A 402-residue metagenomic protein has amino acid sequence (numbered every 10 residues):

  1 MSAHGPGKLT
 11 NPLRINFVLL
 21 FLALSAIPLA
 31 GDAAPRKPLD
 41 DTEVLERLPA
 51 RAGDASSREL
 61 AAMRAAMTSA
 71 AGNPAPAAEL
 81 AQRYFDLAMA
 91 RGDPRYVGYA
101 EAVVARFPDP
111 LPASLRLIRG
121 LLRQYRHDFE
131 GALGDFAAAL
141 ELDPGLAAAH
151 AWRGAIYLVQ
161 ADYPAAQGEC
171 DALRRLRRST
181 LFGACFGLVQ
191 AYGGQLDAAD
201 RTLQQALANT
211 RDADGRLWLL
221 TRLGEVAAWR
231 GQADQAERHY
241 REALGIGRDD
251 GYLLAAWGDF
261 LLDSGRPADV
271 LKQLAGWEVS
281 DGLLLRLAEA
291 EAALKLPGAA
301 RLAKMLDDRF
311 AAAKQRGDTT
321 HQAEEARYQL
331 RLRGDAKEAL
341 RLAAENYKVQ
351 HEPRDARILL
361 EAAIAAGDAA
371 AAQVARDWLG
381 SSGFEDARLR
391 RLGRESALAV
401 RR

Functional and structural regions predicted by a protein language model:
G31-S114, L398: N-terminal leader/linker segments that initiate helical-solenoid repeat arrays
A71, D109-P112, P144, R177-R178 (+6 more regions): Short coil turns that delineate tetratricopeptide repeat
A75, Q82, S114, A148 (+7 more regions): Start-of-helix register in tetratricopeptide repeats
E79, I118, W152, C185-F186 (+5 more regions): Canonical tetratricopeptide repeat
Q82, D86-M89, L121, A155 (+7 more regions): Residue-level recognition of tetratricopeptide repeat
D86, Y125, V159-Q160, Y192-G193 (+6 more regions): Register position in tetratricopeptide repeats
